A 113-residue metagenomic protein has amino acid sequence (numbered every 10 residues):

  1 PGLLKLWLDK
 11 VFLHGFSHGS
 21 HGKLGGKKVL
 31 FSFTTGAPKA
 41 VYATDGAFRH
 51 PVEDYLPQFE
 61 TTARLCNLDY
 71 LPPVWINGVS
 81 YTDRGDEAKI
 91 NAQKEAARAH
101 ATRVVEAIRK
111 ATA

Functional and structural regions predicted by a protein language model:
P1-E60, C66: Helix-loop-strand module that forms the ligand-binding subsite of alpha/beta enzymes
E60-A113: Glycine-rich phosphate/pyrophosphate-binding loop and the adjoining helix
